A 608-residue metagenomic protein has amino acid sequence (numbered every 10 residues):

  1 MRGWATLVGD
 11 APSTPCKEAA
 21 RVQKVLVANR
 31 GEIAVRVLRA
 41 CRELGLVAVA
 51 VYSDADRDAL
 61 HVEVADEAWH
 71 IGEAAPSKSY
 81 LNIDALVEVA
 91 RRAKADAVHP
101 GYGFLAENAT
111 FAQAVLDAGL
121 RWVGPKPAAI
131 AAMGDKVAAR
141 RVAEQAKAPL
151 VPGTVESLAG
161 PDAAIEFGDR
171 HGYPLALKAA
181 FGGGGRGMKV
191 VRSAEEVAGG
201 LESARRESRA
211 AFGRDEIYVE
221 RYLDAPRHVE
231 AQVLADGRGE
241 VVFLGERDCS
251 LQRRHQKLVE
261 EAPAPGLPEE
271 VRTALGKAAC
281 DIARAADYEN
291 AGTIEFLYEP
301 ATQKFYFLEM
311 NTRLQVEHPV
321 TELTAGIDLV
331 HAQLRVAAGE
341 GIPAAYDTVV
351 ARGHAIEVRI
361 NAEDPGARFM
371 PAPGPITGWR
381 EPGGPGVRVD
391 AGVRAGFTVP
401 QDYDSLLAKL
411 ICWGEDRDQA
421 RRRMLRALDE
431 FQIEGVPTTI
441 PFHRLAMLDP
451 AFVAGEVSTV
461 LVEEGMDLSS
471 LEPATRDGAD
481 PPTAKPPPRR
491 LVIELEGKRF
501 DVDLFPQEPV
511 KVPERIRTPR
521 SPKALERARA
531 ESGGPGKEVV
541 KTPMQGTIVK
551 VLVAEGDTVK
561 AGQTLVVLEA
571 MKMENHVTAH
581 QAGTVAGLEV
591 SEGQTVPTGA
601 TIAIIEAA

Functional and structural regions predicted by a protein language model:
L7, P15-I294, Y298-H318: N-terminal beta-alpha lobe that positions the nucleotide/phosphoryl donor in ATP/NTP-coupled carboxylate activation
M188-V190, R221, L267, L406-E415 (+2 more regions): Short, well-ordered beta-strand elements within core beta-sheets of diverse protein domains
E216-I217, R221, V271, K277 (+3 more regions): Phosphate/diphosphate-binding loops
Q232, G414-D416, V553-K560, V590-V596: Acidic, glycine-anchored pre-beta loop/turn
G237-G239, D248, R272-F305, G374-F431: Long hydrophobic segments that form regular secondary structure
A344-Y403, E456, V460, G465 (+1 more regions): Glycine-rich active-site loop/lid that clamps phosphate-bearing ligands
T377, R426, T438-T564, E569 (+2 more regions): Flexible, low-complexity "carrier/transfer arms" centered on conserved reactive residues that transiently bear covalent
